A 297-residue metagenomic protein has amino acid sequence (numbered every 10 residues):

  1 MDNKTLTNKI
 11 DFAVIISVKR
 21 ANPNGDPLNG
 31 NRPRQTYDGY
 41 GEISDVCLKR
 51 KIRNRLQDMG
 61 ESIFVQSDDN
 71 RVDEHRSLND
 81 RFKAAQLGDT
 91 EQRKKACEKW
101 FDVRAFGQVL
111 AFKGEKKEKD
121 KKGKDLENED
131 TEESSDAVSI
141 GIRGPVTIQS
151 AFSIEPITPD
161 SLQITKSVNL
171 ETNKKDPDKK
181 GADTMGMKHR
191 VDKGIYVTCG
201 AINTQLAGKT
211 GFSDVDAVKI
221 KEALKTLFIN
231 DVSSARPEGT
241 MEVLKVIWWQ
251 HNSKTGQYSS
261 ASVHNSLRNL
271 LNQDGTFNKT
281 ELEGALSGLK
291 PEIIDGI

Functional and structural regions predicted by a protein language model:
M1-I297: RNA-binding basic/glycine-rich loop and surface signature characteristic of RAMP-family CRISPR effectors
